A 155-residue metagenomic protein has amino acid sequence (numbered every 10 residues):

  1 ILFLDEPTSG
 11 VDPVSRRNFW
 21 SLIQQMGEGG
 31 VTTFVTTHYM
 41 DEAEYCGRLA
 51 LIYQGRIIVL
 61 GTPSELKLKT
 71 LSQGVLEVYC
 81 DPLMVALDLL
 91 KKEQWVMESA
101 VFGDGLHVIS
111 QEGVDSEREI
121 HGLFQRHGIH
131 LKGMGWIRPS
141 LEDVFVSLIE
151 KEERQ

Functional and structural regions predicted by a protein language model:
L2-E6, V11: Catalytic Walker B motif of ABC-type/P-loop ATPase nucleotide-binding domains
S9, Y39, P139-S140: Hydrophobic transmembrane-helix microenvironments that flank and shape a buried ionizable site
G10, L22, E42, R48 (+2 more regions): Residue-level recognition of specific faces of alpha-helices
P13-S15, H38: Helix N-cap at the start of a conserved alpha-helix in ABC-type nucleotide-binding domains
S21-Q111: ABC transporter nucleotide-binding domain
I109-Q155: C-terminal coupling/interaction segments
